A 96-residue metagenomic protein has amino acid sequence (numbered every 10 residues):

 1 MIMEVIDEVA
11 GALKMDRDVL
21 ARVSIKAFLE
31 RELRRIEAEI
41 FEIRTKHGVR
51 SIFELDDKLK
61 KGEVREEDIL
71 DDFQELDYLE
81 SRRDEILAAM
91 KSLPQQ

Functional and structural regions predicted by a protein language model:
M1-K58, D84, A88-Q96: Small, basic N-terminal interaction modules of short regulatory proteins
R34, D71-Q74, Y78, R82: Extended, charge-rich alpha-helical segments
K60-L76: Short, glycine/alanine-rich amphipathic alpha-helical segment that often forms an alpha-turn-alpha hairpin
